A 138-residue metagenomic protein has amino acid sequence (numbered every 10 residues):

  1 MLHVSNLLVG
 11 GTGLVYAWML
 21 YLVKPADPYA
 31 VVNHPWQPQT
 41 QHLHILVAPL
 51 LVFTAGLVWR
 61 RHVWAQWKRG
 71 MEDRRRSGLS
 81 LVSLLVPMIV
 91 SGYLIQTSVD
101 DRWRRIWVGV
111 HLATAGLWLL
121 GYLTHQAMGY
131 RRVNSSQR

Functional and structural regions predicted by a protein language model:
M1-R138: Membrane-embedded alpha-helical bundles that constitute the cytochrome b-like, heme-associated redox core of multi-pass
